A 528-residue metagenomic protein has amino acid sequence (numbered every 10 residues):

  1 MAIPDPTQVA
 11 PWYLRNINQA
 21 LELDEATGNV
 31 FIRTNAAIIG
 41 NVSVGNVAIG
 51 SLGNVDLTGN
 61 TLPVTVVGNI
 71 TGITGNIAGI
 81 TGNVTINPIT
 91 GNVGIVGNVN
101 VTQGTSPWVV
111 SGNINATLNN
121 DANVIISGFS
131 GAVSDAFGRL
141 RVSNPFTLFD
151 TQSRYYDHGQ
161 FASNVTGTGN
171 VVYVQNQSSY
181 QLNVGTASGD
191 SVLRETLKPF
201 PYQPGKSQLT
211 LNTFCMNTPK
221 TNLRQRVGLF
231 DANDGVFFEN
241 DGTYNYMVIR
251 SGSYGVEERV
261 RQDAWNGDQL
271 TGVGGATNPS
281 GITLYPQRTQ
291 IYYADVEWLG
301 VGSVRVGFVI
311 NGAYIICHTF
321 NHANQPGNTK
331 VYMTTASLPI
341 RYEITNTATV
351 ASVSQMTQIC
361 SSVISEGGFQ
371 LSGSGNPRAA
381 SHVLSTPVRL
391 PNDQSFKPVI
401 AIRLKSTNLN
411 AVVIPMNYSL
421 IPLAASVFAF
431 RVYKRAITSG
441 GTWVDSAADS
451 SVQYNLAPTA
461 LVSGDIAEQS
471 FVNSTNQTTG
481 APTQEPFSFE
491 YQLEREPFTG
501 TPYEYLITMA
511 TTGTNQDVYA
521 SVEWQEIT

Functional and structural regions predicted by a protein language model:
M1-N164, Q370-S426, Q469: Extended, low-complexity segments enriched in Ser/Thr/Gly and acidic residues that occur primarily in surface-exposed
D121-R250, G255-D268, H322-Q394, P398-T407 (+1 more regions): Low-complexity, Ser/Thr/Pro/Gly-rich disordered linker/stalk regions
T221-G242, A313-I316, G500-P502, T508-T528: C-terminal interaction-tip segments
G255-I291: Short, aromatic/His-centered strand-loop micro-motif at the edge of beta-sheets
N278-P286, Q290, T475-P502: Beta-sandwich interaction modules
Q287-S303: Localized edge beta-strand/strand-to-loop motifs within extracellular or lumenal beta-rich domains
T334-I344, M416-Y418, E494-G513: Noncatalytic modules at the cell exterior or secretory-pathway interfaces, chiefly beta-strand-rich lectin/adhesion
S451-Y491: Extended, solvent-exposed segments with strong compositional bias
